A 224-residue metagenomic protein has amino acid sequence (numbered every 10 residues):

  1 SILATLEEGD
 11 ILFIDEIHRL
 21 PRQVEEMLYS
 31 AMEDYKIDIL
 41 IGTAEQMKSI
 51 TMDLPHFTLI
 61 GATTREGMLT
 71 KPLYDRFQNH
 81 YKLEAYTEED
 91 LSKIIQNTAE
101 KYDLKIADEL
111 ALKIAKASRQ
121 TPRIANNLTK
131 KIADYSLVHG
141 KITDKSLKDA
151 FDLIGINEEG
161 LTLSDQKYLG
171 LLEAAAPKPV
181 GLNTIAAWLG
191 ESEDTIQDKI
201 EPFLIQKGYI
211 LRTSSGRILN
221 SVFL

Functional and structural regions predicted by a protein language model:
S1-F13, Q23, A44-T51: Conserved alpha-helical scaffold flanking the Walker A/P-loop in AAA+ ATPase domains
E8-L40, E66-R76: Conserved AAA+/SF3 P-loop NTPase catalytic/coupling segment centered on the Walker-B
G42-A62: AAA+/SF3 P-loop NTPase mechanochemical coupling elements
T63-T64, N79-L91: Conserved AAA+ ATPase "SRH/arginine-finger" region at the nucleotide-binding site
L91-I94, K105-S118, D144-F151, N183-T184: Short conserved motifs of the RecA-like P-loop NTPase core
A111-A117, R123-V138, K167-G170, T184 (+1 more regions): C-terminal helical "lid" of AAA+/P-loop NTPase domains
A111-L112, T129, A133-N157, D165 (+1 more regions): Conserved C-terminal helix/linker of AAA+ ATPases
G170-L224: Terminal-proximal interaction/regulatory segments of ATP-powered molecular machines
